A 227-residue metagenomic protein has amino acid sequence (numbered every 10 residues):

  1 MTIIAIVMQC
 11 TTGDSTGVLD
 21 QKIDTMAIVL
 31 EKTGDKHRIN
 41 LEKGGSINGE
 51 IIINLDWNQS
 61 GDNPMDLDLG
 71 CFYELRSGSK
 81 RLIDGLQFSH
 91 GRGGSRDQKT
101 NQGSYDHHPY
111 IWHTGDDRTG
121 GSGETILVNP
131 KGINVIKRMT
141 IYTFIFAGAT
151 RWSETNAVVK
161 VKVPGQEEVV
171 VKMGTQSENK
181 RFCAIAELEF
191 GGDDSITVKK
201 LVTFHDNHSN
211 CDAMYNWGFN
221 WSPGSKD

Functional and structural regions predicted by a protein language model:
M1-A5: Bacterial N-terminal signal peptides
V7-S15: Bacterial Sec-dependent signal peptides at the C-terminal "C-region" and cleavage site
G17-D227: Intrinsic-disorder/low-complexity signal
